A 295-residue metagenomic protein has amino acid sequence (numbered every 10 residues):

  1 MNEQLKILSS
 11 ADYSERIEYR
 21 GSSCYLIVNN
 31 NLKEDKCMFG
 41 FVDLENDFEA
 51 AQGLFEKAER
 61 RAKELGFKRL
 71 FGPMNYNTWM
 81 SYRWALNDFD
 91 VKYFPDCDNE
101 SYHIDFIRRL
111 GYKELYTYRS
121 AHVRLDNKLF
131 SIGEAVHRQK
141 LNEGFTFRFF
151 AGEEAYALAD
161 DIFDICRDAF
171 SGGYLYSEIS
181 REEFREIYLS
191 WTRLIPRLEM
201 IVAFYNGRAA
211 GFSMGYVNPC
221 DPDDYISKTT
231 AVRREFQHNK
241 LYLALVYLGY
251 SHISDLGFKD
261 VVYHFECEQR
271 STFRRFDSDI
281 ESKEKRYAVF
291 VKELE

Functional and structural regions predicted by a protein language model:
N2-D35, F149-V232: A conserved beta-strand-loop-helix scaffold within acyl/acetyltransferase catalytic domains
S9-D96, F204-T230, E295: Conserved donor-binding loop and adjoining core beta-sheet/short helix segment in diverse acyl/aminoacyl transferases
E49, A155, C267-S271: Acidic-and-aromatic substrate-binding clefts and catalytic sites of carbohydrate-active enzymes
A51, F55, E100, F184 (+2 more regions): Aromatic/hydrophobic pocket-lining residues that form the small-molecule binding cavity in soluble enzyme cores
Y82-K128, E199, Y205, F212-V217 (+2 more regions): Active-site/acyl-donor-binding loops of N-acyltransferases
E100, D105-G173: Acyltransferase donor/substrate-recognition loop-hinge adjacent to the catalytic core
